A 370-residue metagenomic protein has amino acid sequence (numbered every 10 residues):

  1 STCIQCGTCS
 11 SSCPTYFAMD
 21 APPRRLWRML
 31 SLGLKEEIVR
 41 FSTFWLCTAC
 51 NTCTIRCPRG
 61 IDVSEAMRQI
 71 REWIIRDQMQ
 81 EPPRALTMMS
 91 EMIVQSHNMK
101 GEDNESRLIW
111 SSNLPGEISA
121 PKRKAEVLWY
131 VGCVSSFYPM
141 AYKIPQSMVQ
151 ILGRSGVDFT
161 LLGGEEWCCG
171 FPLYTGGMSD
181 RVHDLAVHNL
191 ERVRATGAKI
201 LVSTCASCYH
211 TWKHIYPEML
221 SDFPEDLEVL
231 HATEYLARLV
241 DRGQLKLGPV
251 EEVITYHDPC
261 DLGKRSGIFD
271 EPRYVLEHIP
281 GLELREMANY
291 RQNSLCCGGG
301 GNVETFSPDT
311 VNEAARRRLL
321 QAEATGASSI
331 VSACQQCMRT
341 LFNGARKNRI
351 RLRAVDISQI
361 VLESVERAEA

Functional and structural regions predicted by a protein language model:
S1-Q5, S10, T15, P22-V39: N-terminal cysteine/histidine-rich coordination modules
C3-S10, F44-T54, E166, V202 (+3 more regions): Residues immediately within or flanking Cys/His clusters that coordinate Zn2+ in small zinc-binding modules
T8-P14, A18-A21, I55-D62, R265 (+1 more regions): Short functional micro-motifs and their immediate structural scaffolds
F17, W27-T211, I215-L220: Iron-sulfur-cluster electron-transfer modules
S135-E228, D261-H278, L282-A370: Cofactor-cradling patches in redox/metallo enzymes
D184-N189, Y235-R242: Active-site glycine-rich loop that binds ribose-phosphate moieties when present
A232, D241-L276: C-terminal amphipathic alpha-helical segment
